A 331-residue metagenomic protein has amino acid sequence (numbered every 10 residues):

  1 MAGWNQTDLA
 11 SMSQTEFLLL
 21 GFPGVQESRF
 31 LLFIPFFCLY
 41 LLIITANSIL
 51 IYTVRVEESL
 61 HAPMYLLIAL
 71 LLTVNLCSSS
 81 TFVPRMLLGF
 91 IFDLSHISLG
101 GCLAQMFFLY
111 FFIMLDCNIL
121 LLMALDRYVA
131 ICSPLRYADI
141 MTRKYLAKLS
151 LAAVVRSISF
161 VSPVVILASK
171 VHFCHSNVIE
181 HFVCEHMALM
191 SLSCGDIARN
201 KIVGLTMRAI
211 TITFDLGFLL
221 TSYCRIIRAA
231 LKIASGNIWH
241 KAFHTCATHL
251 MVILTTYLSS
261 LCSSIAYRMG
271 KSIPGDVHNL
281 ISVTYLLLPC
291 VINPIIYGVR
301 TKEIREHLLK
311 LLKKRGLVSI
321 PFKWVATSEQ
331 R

Functional and structural regions predicted by a protein language model:
M1-R331: Transmembrane helical core of 7TM receptor-like proteins
